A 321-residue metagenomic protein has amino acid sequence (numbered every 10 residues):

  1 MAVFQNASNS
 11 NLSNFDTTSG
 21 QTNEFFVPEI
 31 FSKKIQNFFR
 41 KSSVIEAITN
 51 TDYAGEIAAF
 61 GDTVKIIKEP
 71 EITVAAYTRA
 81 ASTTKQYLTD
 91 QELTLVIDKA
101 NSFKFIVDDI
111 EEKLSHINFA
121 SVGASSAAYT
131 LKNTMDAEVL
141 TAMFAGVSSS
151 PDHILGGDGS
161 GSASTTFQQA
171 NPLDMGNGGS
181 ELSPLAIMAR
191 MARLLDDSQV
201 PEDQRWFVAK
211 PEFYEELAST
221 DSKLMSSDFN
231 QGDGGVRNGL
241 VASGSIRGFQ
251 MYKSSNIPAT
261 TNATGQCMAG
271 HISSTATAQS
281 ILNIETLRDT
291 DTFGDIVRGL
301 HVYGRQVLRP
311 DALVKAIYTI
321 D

Functional and structural regions predicted by a protein language model:
A2-N50, I57-T73, Q91-V96, L114 (+2 more regions): Sequence/fold signature of self-assembling virion shell proteins
F39, Y53, A192-D196: Short, charged/polar N-terminal "headpieces" of proteins
F60-K65, E71, T83-T84, E92-S121 (+1 more regions): Structured, hydrophobic secondary-structure cores that serve as assembly/anchoring elements
A76-A81, P310: Short, glycine/acidic-enriched capping/hinge loops at junctions between secondary-structure elements
L88: An N-terminal low-complexity regulatory-tail signal and nearby short nucleic-acid-interaction modules
I110-R193, I317-D321: Alpha-helical scaffold segments that mediate packing/assembly in large oligomeric complexes
A145, E212-E216, I257-A259: Short, catalytically relevant binding-site loops at active-site mouths
